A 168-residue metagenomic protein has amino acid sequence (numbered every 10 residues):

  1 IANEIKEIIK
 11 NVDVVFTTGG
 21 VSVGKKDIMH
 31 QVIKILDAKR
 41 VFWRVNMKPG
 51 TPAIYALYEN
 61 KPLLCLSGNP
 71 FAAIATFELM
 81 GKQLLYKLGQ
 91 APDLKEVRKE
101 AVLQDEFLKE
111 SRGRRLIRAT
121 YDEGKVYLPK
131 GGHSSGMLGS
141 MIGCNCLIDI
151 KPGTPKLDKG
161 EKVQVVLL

Functional and structural regions predicted by a protein language model:
I1-D37: N-terminal small/polar loop signature for handling phosphorylated ligands or for N-terminal nucleophile
I35-L168: Flexible glycine/proline-rich
